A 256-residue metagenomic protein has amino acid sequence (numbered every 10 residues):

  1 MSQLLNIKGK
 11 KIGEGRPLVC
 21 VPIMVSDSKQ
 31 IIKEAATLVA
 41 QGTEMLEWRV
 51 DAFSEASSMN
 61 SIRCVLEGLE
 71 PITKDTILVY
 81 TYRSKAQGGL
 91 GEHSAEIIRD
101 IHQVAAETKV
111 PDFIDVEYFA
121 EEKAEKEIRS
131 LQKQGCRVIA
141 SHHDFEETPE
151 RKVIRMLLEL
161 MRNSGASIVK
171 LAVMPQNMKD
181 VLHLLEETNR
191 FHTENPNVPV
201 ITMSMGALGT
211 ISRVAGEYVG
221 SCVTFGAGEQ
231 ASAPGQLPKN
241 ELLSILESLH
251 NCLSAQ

Functional and structural regions predicted by a protein language model:
M1-K33, N251-Q256: N-terminal amphipathic alpha-helix/helix-capping segment at the start of soluble metabolic enzymes
K8, F53-L69, S94, Y118-Q134 (+2 more regions): Active-site-adjacent beta->alpha loops and helix N-cap segments on the catalytic face of soluble alpha/beta enzymes
G15-I32, S84-E96, S141-K152: Active-site mouth loops of central-metabolism enzymes
P17-I23, L46-W48, L78-Y82, D112-V116 (+4 more regions): Hydrophobic faces of well-ordered beta-strands that scaffold small-molecule active sites in alpha/beta enzyme cores
M24, M45-E55, I98, A106-E122 (+2 more regions): Catalytic beta/alpha-barrel core
S26-V39, H93-A105, E150-L160, I211: Short, acidic/polar
L78-V116: Glycine/small-residue-rich loop that forms an oxyanion/phosphate-binding "nest" at active or ligand-binding sites
T188-Q256: C-terminal alpha-helical cap/extension of soluble enzyme domains
